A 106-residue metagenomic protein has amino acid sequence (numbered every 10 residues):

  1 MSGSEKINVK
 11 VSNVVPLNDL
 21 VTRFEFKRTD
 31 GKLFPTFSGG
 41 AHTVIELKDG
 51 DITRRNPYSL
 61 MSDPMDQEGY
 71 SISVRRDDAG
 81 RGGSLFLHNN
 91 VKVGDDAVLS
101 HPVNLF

Functional and structural regions predicted by a protein language model:
S2-D95: Ferredoxin-reductase
A97-L99: Structural and coupling elements of P-loop NTPases
H101-F106: A short, basic/flexible loop-to-alpha-helix module at the beginning of a structural domain
